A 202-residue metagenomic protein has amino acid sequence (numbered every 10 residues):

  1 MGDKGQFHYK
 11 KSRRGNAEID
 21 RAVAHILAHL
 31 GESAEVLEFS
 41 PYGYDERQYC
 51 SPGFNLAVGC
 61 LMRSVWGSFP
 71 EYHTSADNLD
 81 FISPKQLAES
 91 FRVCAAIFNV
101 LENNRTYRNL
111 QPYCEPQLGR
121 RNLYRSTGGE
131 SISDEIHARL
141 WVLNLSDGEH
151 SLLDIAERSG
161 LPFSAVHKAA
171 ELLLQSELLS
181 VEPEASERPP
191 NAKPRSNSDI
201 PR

Functional and structural regions predicted by a protein language model:
M1-R202: Secretory-pathway/membrane protein signature
